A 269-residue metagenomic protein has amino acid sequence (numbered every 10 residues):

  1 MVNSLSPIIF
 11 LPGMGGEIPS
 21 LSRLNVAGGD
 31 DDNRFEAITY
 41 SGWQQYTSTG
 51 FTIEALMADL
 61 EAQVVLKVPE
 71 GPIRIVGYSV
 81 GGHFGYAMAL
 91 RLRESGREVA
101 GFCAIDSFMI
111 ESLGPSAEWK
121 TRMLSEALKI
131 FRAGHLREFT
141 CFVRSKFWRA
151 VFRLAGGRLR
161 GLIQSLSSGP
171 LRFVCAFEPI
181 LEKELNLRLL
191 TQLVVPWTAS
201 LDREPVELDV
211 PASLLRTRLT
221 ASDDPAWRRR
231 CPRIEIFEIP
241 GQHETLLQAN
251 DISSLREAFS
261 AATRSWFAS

Functional and structural regions predicted by a protein language model:
M1-S269: A hydrolase-biased, glycine/serine/histidine/acidic-enriched motif that marks catalytic-domain neighborhoods in diverse
